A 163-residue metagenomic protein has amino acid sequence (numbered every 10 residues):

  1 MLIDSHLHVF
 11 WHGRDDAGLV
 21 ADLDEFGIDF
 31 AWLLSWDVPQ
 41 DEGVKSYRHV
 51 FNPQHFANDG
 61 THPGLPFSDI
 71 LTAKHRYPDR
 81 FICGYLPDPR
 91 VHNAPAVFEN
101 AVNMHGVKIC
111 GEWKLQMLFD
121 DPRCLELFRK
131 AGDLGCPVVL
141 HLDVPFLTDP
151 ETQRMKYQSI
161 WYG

Functional and structural regions predicted by a protein language model:
M1-L65, E99: An N-terminally biased module of ancient metal coordination in phosphate/nucleic-acid-related enzymes
Y47-S159: Active-site gating/metal-coordination segments in enzymes
W161-G163: Histidine- and aromatic-rich ligand-binding microenvironments
